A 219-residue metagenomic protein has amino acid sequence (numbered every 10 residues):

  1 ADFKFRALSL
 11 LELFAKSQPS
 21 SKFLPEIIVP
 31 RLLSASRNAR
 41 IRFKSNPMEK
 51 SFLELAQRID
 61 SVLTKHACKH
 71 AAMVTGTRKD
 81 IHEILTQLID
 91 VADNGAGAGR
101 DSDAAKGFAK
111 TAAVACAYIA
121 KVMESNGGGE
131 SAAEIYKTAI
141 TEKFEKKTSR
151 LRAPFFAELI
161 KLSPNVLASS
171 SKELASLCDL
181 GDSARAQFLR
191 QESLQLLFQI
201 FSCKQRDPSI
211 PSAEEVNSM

Functional and structural regions predicted by a protein language model:
A1-F3: Acidic, serine/threonine- and proline-enriched intrinsically disordered linkers and terminal tails in large eukaryotic
L13-S17: Conserved catalytic-core segments centered on acid/base and nucleophilic motifs
Q18-I28, F43-P47, H70-V74, G99 (+1 more regions): Short, flexible/disordered secondary-structure transition segments
F23-N38, Q57-V62, E83-I84: Amphipathic alpha-helical scaffolding segments
R40-A71: Acidic, serine/threonine/proline-rich low-complexity intrinsically disordered regions and the adjacent/embedded
A67, A71-M219: Long alpha-helical repeat scaffolds
